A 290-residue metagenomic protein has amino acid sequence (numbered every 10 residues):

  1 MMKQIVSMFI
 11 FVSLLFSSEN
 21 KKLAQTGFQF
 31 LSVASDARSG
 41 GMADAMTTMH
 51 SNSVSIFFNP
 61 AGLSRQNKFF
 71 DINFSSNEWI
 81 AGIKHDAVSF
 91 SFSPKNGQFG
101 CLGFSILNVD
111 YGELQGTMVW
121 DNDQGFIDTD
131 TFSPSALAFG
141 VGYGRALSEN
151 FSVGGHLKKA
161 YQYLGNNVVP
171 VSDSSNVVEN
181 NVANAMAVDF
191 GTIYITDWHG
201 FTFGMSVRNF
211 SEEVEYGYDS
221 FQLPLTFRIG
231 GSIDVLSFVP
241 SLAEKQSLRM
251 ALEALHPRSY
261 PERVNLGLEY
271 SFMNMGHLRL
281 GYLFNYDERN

Functional and structural regions predicted by a protein language model:
M1-Q29: Cleavable N-terminal export/targeting peptides
S18-N290: Subset of outer-membrane beta-barrel
